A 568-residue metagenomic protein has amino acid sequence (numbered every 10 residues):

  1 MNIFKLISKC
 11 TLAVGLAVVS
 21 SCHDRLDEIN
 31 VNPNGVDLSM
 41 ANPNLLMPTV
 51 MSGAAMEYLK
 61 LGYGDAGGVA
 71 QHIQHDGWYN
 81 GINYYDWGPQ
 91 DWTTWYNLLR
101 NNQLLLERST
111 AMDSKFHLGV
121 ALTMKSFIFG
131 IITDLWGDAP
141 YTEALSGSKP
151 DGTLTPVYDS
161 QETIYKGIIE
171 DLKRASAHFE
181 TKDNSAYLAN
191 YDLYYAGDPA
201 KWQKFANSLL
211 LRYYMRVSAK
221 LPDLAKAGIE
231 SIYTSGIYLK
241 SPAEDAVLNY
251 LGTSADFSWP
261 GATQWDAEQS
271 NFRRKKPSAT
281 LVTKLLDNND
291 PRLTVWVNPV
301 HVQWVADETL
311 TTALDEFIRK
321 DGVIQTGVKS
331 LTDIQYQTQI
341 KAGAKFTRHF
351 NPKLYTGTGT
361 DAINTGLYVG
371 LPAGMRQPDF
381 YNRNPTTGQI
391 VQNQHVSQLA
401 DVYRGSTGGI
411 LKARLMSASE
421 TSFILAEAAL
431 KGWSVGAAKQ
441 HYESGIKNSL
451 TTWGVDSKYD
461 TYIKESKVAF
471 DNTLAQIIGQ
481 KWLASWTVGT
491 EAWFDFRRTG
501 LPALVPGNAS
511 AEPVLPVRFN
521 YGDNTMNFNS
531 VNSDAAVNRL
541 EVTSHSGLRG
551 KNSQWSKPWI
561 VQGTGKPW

Functional and structural regions predicted by a protein language model:
M1-V31: Bacterial Sec-dependent N-terminal signal peptides
K5-S8, M47, G119: Alpha-helical transmembrane segments of integral membrane proteins
V14, E57-L61, N288-W296, V300-W304 (+4 more regions): Short secondary-structure junctions and interdomain/linker hinges
C22-D24, S126, I168, I477: Terminal processing/anchoring signals of secreted or surface-associated proteins and related intramolecular
C22-G67, Q74-G77, Y85-D86, T93-Y96 (+4 more regions): Membrane-proximal, proline-rich intrinsically disordered regions
A41, Q71-M124, G130-N448, D471-N472 (+1 more regions): Structured, solvent-exposed acidic/aromatic patches
G405, S417-S422, A428-W433, K439-W568: C-terminal functional modules
